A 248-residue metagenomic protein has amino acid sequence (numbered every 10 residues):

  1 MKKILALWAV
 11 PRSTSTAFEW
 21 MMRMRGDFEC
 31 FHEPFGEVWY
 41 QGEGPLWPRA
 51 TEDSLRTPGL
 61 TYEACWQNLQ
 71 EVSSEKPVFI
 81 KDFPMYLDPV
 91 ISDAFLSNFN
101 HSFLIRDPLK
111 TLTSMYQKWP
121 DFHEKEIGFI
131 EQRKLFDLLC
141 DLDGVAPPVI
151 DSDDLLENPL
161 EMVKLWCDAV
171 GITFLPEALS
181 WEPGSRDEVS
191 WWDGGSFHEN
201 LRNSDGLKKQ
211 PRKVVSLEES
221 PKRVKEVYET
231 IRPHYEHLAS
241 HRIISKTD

Functional and structural regions predicted by a protein language model:
M1-K2, T173-D248: PAPS-dependent sulfotransferases, especially Golgi type II membrane carbohydrate sulfotransferases
M1-S73: PAPS-dependent sulfotransferase catalytic core
I4-A6, K76-F79, A146: Residue-level preference for the first positions of well-ordered beta-strands
R25-F28, A169-T173, S204: Phosphate/oxyanion-binding loops and surfaces in catalytic or ligand/nucleic-acid-binding neighborhoods
V38-Y40, T111, G184: Generic structural signal for helix capping and beta-alpha/helix-loop junctions
A50-G59, H123-I127, G194-D205: A polyampholytic, Gly/Pro-enriched intrinsically disordered region
T57-Y62, P84, E124-E131, N158 (+2 more regions): Soluble or luminal CAZymes and related metallo-dependent hydrolases
I80-E177, W191, G195-E199: PAPS-dependent sulfotransferase catalytic domain
